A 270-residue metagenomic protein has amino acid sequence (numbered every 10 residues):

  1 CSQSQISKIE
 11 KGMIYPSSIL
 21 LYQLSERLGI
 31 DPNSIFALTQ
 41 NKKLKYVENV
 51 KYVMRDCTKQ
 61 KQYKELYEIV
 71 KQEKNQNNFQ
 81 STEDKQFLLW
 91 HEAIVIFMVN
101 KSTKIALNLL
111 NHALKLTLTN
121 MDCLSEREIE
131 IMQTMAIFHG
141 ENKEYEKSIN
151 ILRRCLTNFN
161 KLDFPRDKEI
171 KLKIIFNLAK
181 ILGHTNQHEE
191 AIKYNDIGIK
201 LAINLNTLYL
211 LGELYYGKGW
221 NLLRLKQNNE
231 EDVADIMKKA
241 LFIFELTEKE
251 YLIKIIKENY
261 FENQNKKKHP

Functional and structural regions predicted by a protein language model:
C1-K8: Short alpha-helical DNA-recognition segment
I19-S34: DNA major-groove recognition helix of helix-turn-helix/homeodomain DNA-binding modules
L44, T82-K85, T119, L124-E126 (+3 more regions): Residue signature of alpha-solenoid helical repeat architecture, marking inter-repeat boundaries and helix-start
E48, F87, E128-E130, K171-K173 (+2 more regions): Residue register of alpha-helical TPR repeats
C57, I96-F97, M132, H139 (+5 more regions): Residue at a conserved register position within TPR or TPR-like alpha-solenoid repeats
Q60, V99-N100, M135, N142 (+7 more regions): Structural motif corresponding to the intra-repeat A-B loop/turn of tetratricopeptide repeats
V70-N78, N111-M121, R153-F164, D196-T207 (+1 more regions): Amphipathic alpha-helical segments of tetratricopeptide repeats
